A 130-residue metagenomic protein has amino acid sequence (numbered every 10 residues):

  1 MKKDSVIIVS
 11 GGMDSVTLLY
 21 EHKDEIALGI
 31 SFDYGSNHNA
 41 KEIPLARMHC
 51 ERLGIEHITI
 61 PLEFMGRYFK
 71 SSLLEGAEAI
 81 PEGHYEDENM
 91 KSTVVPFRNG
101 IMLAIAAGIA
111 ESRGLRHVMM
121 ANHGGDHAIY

Functional and structural regions predicted by a protein language model:
M1-Y130: ATP-dependent adenylation/nucleotidyltransferase module used to activate substrates
